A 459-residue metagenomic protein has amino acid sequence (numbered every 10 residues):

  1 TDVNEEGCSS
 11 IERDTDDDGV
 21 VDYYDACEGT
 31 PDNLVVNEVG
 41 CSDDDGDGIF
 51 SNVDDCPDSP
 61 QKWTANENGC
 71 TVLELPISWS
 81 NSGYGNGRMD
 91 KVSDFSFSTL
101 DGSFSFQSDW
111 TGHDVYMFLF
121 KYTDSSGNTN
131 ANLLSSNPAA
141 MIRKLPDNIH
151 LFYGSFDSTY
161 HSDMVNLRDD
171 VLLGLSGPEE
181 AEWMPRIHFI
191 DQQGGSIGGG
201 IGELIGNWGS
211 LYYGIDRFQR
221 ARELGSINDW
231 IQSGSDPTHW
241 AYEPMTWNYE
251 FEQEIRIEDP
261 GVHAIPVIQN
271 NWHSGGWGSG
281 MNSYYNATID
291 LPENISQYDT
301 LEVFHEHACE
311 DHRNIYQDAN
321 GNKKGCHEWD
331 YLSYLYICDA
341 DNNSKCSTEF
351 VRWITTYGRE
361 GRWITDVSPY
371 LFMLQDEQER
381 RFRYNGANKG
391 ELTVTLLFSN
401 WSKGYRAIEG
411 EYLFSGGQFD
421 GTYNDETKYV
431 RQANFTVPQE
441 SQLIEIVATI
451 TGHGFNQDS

Functional and structural regions predicted by a protein language model:
T1-W79: Extracellular calcium-associated, cysteine-rich motifs in secreted modular proteins
E74-G112, E411-Y423: N-terminal "domain-start" segment that seeds a small globular fold
S105-A140, K144-F156: Short active-site neighborhood of thiol/selenol oxidoreductases, capturing the structured segment around
T111-M117, L145-F152, A181-R186, G209-S210 (+3 more regions): Loop/turn elements at helix/coil->beta-strand transitions in domains of secreted/extracellular proteins
F118-S125, Y153-T159, I190-G195, D216-R217 (+2 more regions): Active-site-proximal beta-strand/loop segments in catalytic clefts of secreted hydrolases
G127-M141, H161-S176: Well-ordered, non-membrane alpha-helical segments in soluble/globular domains
L167-G209: Short, internal strand/loop/helix patches that form the active-site neighborhood or redox-interaction surface
G206, L211-S459: Extracellular/secretory-pathway and virion-surface proteins
